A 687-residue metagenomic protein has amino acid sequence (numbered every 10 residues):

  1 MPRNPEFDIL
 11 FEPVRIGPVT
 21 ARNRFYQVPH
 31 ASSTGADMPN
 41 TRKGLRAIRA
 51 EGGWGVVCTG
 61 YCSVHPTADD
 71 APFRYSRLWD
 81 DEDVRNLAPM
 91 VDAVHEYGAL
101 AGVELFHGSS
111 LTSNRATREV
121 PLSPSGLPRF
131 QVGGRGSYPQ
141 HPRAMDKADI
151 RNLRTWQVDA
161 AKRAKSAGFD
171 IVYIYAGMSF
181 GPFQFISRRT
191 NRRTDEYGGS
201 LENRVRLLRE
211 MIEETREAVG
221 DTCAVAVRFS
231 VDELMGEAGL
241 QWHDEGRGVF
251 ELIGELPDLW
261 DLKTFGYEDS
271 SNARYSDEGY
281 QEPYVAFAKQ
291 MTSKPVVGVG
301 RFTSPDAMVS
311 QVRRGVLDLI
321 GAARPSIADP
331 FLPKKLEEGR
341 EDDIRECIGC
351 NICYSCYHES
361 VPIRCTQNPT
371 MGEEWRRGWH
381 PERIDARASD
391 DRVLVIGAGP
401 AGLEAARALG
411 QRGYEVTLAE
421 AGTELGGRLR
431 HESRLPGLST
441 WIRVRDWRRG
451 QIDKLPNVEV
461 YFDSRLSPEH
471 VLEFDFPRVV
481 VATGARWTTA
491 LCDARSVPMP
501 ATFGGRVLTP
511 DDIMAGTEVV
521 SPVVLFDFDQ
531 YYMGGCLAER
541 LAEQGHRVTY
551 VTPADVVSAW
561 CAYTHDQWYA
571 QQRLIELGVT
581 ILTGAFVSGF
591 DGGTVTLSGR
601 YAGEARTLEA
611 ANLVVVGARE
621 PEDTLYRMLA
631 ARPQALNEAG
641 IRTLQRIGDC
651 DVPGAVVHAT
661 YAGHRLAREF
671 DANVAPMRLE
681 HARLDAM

Functional and structural regions predicted by a protein language model:
M1-I396, P400, E404-V416, E424 (+3 more regions): Flavin-dependent oxidoreductase catalytic cores
G52, G315, F474-D475, L608: Active-site charged/polar residues at nucleotide-handling catalytic sites that mediate phosphoryl, nucleotidyl
I212, R376-A388, Q411, E415 (+5 more regions): Flanking helices and flexible, charged tails adjoining ferredoxin-like Fe-S electron-transfer domains in multi-subunit
W260, A288, Q311, A323 (+9 more regions): Hydrophobic, well-ordered secondary-structure elements that form the walls of internal hydrophobic environments
D269-A273, P295, D318, R430-G437 (+2 more regions): Short beta-alpha connecting loops at secondary-structure transitions that line or flank enzyme active sites
R314, L455, R632: Acidic-histidine catalytic/liganding microenvironments
R387-L418, L425, V460-E473, V479 (+4 more regions): Rossmann-like dinucleotide/flavin-binding elements
G427-P477, C561-S588: N-terminal Rossmann-like dinucleotide/flavin-binding domain of flavoprotein oxidoreductases that bind FAD/FMN
